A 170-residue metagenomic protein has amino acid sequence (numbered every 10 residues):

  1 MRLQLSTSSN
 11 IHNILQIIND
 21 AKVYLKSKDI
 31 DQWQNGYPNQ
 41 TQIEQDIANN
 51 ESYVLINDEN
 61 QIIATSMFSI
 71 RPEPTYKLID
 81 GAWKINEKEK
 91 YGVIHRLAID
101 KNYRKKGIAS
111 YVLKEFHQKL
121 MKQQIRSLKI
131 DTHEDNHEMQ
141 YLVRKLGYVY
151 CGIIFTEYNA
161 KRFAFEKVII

Functional and structural regions predicted by a protein language model:
R2-Q16: A short beta-loop-alpha structural element at the N-terminal edge of CoA-dependent acyl/N-acetyltransferase catalytic
K22-Q42: Conserved GNAT-fold acetyl-CoA-binding loop/helix
E51-S66: Conserved beta-hairpin
M67-R96, R104: Conserved acyl-donor/pantetheine-binding loop and adjacent beta-alpha core of acyl/acetyltransferases and related
R96-I99, K105-Q118, Y141, K145: Conserved acetyl-CoA-binding loop-helix of GNAT-fold acetyltransferases
R104, I130-M139, Y158: Conserved beta-strand-loop-alpha-helix junction that forms the acyl-donor binding cleft
L113, L120-T132: Conserved GNAT acetyl-CoA-binding A-motif
D131-T132, R144-F163: Conserved catalytic-core motifs of GNAT/GCN5-like acyltransferases
